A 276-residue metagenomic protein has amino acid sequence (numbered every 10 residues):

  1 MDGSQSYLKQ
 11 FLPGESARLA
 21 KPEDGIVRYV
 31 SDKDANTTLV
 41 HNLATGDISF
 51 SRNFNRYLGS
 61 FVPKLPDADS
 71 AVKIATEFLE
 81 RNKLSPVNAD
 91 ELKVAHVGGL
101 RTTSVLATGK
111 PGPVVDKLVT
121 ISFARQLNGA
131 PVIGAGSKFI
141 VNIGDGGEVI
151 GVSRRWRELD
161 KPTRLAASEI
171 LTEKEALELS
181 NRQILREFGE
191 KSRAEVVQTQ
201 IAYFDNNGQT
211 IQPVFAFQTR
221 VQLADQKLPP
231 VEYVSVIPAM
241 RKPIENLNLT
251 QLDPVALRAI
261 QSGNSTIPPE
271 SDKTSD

Functional and structural regions predicted by a protein language model:
M1-T120, L127-N128, R155-T163, P238 (+1 more regions): Preferential activation on post-signal-peptide N-terminal prodomains/segments of secreted or lumenal proteins
D34-N36, I133-K138, Q212-V214, P230-Y233: Short, surface-exposed coil-to-beta transition loops
L43-A44, I143-G147: Short acidic-glycine loop/turn motifs at beta-strand connectors
A75, V141, F215-T219: Conserved histidines in hydrophobic membrane contexts and catalytic metal-binding motifs
K110-G112, V132, D205-I211: Short, solvent-exposed beta-strand/turn "edge" segments of beta-rich domains on protein surfaces
S122-L127, Q218-Q222: Generic short beta-strand segments
G146-Q212: Charged, low-complexity helical/coil segments in non-catalytic cytosolic or luminal regions
R186-S192, V197-D276: C-terminal soluble interaction/assembly domains
